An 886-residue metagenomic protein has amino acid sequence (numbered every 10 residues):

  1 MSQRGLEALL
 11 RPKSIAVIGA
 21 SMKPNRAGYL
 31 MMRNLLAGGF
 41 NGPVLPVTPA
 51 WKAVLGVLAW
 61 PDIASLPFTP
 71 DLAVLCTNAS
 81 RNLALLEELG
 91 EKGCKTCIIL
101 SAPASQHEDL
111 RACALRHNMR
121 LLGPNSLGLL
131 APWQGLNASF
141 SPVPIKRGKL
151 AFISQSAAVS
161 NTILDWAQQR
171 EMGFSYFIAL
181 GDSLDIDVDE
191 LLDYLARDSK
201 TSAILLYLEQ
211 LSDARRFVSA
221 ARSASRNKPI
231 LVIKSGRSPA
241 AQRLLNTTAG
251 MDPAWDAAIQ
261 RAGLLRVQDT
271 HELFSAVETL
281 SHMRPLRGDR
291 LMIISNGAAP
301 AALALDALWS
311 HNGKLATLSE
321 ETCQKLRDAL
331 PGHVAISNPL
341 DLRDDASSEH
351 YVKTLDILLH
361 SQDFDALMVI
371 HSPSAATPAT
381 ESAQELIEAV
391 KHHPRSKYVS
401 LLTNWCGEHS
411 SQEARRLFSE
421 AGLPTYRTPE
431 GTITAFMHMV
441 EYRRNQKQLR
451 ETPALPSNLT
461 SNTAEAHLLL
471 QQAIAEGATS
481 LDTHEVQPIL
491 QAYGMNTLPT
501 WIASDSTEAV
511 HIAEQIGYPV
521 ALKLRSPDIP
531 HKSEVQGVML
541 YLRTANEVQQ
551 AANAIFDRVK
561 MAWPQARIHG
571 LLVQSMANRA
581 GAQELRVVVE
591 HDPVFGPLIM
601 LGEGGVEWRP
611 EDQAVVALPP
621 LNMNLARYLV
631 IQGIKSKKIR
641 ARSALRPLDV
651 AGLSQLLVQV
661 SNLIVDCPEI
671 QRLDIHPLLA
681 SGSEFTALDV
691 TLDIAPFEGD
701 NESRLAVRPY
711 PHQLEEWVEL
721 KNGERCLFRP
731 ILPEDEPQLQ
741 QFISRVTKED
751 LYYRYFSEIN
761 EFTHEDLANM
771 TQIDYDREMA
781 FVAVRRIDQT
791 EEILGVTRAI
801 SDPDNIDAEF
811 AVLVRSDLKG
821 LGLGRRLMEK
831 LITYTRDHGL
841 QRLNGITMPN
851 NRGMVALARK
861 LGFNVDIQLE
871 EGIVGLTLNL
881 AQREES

Functional and structural regions predicted by a protein language model:
M1-D689, F697: Catalytic-core regions of core metabolic enzymes, especially those transforming organic acids/acyl-group intermediates
L522, V573, L692, A783 (+1 more regions): Short beta-strand element of the conserved SAM-dependent methyltransferase core
R543-A545, D693, I731-E734: A short, sequence-level motif marking secondary-structure junctions
F697-S886: Long, contiguous binding/interaction regions
